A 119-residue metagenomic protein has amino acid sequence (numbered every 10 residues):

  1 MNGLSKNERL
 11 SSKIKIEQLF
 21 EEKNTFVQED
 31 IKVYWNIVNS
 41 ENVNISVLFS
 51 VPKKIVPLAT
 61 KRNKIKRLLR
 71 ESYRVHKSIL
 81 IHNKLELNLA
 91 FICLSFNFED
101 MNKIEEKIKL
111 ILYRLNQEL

Functional and structural regions predicted by a protein language model:
M1-L119: Positively charged, solvent-exposed patches that mediate nucleic-acid binding
